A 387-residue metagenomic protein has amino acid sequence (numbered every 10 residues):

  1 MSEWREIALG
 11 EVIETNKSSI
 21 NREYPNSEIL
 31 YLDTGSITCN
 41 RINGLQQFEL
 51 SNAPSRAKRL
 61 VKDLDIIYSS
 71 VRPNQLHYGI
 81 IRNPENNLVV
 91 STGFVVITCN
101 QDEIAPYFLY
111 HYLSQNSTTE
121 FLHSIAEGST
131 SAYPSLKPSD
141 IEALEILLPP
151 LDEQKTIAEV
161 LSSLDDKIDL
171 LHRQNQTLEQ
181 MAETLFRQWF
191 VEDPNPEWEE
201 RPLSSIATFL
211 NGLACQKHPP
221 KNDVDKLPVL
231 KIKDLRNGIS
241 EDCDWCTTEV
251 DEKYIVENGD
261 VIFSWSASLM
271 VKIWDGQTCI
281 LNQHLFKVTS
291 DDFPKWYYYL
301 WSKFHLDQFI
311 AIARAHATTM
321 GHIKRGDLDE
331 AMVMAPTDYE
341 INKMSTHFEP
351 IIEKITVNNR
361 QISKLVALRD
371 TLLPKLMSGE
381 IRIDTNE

Functional and structural regions predicted by a protein language model:
M1-N21, A143-A214, M334, D338-S345 (+1 more regions): Non-catalytic DNA-recognition/assembly elements of restriction-modification systems
E6-R22, L30-S69, S204-P219, K226-N258 (+1 more regions): Sequence-specific dsDNA recognition surfaces
R22-L30, S124-A126, E199-E200, Q216-V224 (+1 more regions): Short coil/turn segments at secondary-structure boundaries
A57-T118, K231, V250-Q308, I312-T318 (+1 more regions): A short beta-sheet element
L88-G93, S129-K155, C279-F286, A317-N342: A short glycine-rich beta-alpha junction/loop motif
S114, T119, H123-S124, E145-L147: Well-ordered mid-protein domain cores that form the structural environment of catalytic cofactors
P138-I141, E183, I232, R325 (+1 more regions): ATP/adenylate-binding site constellation spanning eukaryotic-like Ser/Thr protein kinases, ABC-transporter
